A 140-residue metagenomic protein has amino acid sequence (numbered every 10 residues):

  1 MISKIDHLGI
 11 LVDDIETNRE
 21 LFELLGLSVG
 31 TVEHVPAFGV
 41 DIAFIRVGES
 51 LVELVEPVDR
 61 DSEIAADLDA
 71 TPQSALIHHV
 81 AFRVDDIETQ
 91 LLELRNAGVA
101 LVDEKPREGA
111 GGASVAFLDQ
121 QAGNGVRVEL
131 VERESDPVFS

Functional and structural regions predicted by a protein language model:
I2, L21, S28, V32 (+3 more regions): Interaction-mediating elements
K4-D14, A43-R46, A65-E93, A116: Vicinal oxygen chelate
I5-D6, L25, V29-G39, R60-P72 (+4 more regions): A cross-kingdom feature marking solvent-exposed beta-strand/loop segments within repeated, beta-rich binding/scaffold
T17-E20, S28-G30, V52, S62-E63 (+2 more regions): Short loop/beta submotifs within extracellular cysteine-rich repeat domains
N18-E23, L94: Conserved active-site tyrosine of GNAT-family acetyltransferases
G26, S50, H79, V131: Extracellular/lumenal glycan-associated surfaces
H34, A43-F44, E53, F82 (+1 more regions): Vicinal oxygen chelate
